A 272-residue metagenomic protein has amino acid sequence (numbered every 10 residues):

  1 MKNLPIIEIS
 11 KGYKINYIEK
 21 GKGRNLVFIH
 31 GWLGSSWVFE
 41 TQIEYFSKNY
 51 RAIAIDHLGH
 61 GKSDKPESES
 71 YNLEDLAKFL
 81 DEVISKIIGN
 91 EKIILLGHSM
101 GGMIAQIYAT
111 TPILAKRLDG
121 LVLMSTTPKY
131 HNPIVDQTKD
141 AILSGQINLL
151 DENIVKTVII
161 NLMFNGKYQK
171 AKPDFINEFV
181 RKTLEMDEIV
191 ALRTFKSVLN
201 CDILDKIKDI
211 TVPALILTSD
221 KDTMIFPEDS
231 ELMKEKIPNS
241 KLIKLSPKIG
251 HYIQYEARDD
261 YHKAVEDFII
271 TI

Functional and structural regions predicted by a protein language model:
M1-L26, K48-R51, I88-G89, K116 (+6 more regions): Alpha/beta-hydrolase fold catalytic core
S10, I53-M100, I107, D259-K263: Active-site loop/oxyanion-hole signature of alpha/beta-hydrolase fold enzymes
Y13-K65: Conserved HGGG/HGGXW glycine-rich cap/lid loop of the alpha/beta-hydrolase fold
Q106-T111, R117-L150: Flexible "cap/lid" loop of the alpha/beta hydrolase fold
N132-I134, E152-K208: Conserved alpha/beta-hydrolase catalytic His-Asp/Glu region
I210, I216-T218, D222: Short beta-strand/loop motif that positions the catalytic acidic residue of the alpha/beta-hydrolase fold
T223-D229: Conserved alpha/beta-hydrolase "acid-adjacent" motif
I249-H262: Catalytic histidine-centered segment of alpha/beta-hydrolase-like enzymes
